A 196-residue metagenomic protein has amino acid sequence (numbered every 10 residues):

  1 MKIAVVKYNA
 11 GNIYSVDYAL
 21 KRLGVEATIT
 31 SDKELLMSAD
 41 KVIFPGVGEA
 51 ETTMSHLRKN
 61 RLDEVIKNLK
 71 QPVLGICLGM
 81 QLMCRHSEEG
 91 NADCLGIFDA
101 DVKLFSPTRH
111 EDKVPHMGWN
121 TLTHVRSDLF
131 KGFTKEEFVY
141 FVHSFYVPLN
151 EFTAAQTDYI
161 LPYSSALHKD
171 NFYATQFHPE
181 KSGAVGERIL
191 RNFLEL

Functional and structural regions predicted by a protein language model:
M1-A4: Extreme N-terminal starter segment of soluble prokaryotic enzymes
G11: Conserved Rossmann-like nucleotide-cofactor binding loop
A27-S38: Short acidic low-complexity segments
G48-H116: Cysteine-nucleophile active-site neighborhood
R85-L161: Pocket-forming structural segment of enzyme catalytic cores
Y146-L196: C-terminal and late-domain segments of enzyme folds
